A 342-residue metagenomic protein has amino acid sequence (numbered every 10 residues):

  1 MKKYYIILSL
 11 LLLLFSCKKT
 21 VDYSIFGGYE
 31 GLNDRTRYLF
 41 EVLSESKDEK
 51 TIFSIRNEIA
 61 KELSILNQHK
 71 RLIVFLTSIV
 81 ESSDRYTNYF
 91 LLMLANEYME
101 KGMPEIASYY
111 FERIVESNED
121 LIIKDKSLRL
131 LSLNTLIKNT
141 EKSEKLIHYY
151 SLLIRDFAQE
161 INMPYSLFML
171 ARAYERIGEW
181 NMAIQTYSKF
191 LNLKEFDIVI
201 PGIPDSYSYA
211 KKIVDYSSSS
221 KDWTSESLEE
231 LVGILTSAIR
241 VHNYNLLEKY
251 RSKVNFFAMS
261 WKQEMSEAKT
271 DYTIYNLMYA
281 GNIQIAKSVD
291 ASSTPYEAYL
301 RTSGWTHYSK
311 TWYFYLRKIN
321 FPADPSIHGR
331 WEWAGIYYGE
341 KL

Functional and structural regions predicted by a protein language model:
K2-L8: Sec-dependent signal peptide recognition, specifically the positively charged N-region followed immediately by
L14-S16: C-terminal motif of bacterial Sec signal peptides marking the signal peptidase cleavage site
K18-T20: Bacterial signal peptide processing site
G28-S217: Alpha-helical protein-protein interaction scaffolds
I161, L170, Y174, E179 (+1 more regions): Exposed beta-sheet edge and beta->alpha loop/turn motif
P204-Y207, E229-E230, L246-Y299, S303: Short solvent-exposed beta->alpha transition segments
S218-W223: Short, intrinsically disordered linker segments that flank or connect zinc-binding domains
T224-N243: Short, aromatic-enriched amphipathic alpha-helices that serve as compact interaction elements
